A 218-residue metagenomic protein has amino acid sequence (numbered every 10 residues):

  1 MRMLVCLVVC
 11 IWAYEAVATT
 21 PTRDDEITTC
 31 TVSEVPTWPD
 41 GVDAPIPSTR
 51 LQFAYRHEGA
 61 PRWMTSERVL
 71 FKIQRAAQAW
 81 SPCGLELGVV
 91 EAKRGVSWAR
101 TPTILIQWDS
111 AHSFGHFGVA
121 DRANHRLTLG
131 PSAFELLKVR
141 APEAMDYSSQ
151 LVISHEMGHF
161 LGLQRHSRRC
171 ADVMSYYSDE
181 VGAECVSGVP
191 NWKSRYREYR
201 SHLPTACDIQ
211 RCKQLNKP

Functional and structural regions predicted by a protein language model:
L4-W12: Bacterial N-terminal signal peptides
Y14-S66, A77, P204, R211-K217: Disordered inhibitory propeptide/activation segment of secreted metzincin zinc metalloprotease zymogens, centered on
T19, H125-R140, Y147-S148, Q164-P218: Metalloprotease/metallohydrolase-associated module, dominated by Zn2+-dependent proteases
T28-V32, P36, C83, D146 (+2 more regions): Functionally engaged cysteine thiol sites
E58-A60, A111-H112, H166-S167, K217-P218: Acidic glycine-/aspartate-rich tracts in secreted/extracellular proteins
V69-R168, S178-V181: Metzincin-family zinc-dependent endopeptidase catalytic domain
